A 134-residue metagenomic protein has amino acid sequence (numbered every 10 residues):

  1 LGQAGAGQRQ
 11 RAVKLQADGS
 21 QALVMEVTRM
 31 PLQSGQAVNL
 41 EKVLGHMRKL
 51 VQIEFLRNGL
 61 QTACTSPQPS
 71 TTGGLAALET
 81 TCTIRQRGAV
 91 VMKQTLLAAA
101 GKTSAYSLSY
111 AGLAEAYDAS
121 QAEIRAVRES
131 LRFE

Functional and structural regions predicted by a protein language model:
L1, S104-E134: Surface-exposed amphipathic alpha-helical segments
A4-A100, A105-Y106: Conserved polar/disulfide-associated segments of primarily extracytoplasmic proteins
